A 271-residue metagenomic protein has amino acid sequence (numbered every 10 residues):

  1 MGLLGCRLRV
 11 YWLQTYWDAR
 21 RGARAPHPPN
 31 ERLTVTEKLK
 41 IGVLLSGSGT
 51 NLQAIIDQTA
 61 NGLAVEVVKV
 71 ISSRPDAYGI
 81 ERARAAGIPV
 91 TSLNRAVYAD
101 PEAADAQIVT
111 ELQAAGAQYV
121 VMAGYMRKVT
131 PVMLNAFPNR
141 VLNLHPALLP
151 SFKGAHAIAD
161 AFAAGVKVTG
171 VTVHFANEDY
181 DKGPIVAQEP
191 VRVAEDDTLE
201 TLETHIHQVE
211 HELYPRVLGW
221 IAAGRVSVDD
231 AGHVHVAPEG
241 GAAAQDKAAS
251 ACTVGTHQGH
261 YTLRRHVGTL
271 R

Functional and structural regions predicted by a protein language model:
A23-P28: Short, low-complexity intrinsically disordered segments enriched in A/P/G/S/L with frequent Arg, especially at protein
V35-Y78, R82: N-terminal Rossmann-like dinucleotide-binding module
Q58, V65, S73, A123-H235: Donor/substrate-binding cores of folate-linked one-carbon enzymes
L63-Q107: Short, surface-exposed acidic-centric catalytic microdomains
V120: Structured binding elements
